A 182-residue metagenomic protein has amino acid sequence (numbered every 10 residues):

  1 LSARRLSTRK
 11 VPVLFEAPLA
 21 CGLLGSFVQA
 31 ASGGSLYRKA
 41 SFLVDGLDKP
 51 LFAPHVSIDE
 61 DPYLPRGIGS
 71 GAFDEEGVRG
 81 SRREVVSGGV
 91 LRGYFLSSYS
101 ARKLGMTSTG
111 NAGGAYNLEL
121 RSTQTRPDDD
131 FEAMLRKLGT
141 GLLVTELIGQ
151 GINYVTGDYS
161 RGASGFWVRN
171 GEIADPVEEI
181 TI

Functional and structural regions predicted by a protein language model:
L1-F27, A31: Internal alpha/beta scaffold segment
L6, A30-A31, V44-I182: Dual-mode signal for accessory low-complexity, basic/Gly-rich regions
A31-S41: Mature, solvent-exposed C-terminal subdomains and processed small-chain segments of exported/organellar
